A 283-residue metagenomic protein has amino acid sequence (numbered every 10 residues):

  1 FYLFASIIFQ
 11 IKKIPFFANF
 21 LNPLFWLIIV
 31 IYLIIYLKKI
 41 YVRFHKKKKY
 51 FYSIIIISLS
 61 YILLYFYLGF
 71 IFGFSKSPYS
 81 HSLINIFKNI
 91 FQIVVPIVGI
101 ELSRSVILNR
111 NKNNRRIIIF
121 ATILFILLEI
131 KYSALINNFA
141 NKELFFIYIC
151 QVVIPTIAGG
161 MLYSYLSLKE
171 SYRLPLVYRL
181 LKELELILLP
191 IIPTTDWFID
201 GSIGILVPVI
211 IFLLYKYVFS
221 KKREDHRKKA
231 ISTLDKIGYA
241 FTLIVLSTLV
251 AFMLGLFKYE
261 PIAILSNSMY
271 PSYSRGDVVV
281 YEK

Functional and structural regions predicted by a protein language model:
F1, I57, I118-F125, R173-L186: Central hydrophobic cores of alpha-helical transmembrane segments in multi-pass integral membrane proteins
Y2-I35, H45-Q92, S202: Alpha-helical transmembrane segments in multi-pass membrane proteins
I11-I14, Y79, N138-K142, P190-F198: Membrane-interface helix caps and helix-loop-helix hairpins in membrane proteins
P23-Y36, Q92-R104, A158-S164, G204-V218: Hydrophobic cores of alpha-helical transmembrane segments in multi-pass inner/ER membrane proteins, independent
K39-F51, S105-I117, S167-E170, D225-S232: Membrane-interface helix-boundary motifs at transmembrane edges
H81-A134, Y148-V152, T156-L162: Function-critical hydrophobic alpha-helical transmembrane segments in multi-pass membrane proteins
Q151-V218: Functionally important transmembrane alpha-helices
K222-E282: Protein maturation boundaries and topogenic segments
